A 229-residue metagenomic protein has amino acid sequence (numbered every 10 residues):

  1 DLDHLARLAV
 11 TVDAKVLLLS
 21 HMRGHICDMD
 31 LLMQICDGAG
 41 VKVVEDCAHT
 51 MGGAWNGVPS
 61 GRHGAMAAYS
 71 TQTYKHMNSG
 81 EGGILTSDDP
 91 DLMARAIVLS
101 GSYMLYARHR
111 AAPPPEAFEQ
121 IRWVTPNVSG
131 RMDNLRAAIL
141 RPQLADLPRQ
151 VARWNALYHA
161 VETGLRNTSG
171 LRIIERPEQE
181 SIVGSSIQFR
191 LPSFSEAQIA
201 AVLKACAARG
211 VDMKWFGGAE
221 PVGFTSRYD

Functional and structural regions predicted by a protein language model:
D1-S79, I84-L92: Active-site phosphate-binding strand-loop segment of PLP-dependent enzymes
H4, L31, D91, R149 (+2 more regions): An acidic, carboxylate-rich microenvironment
M22, L144, P192-S193: Conserved donor-binding loops in enzymes that form glycosidic bonds
V41, G170-L171, V211-D212: Short aromatic/hydrophobic-glycine micro-motifs
T50-N56, H63-S186, G223: Active-site region of PLP-dependent enzymes
I174-D229: Conserved PLP-binding catalytic core of the aspartate aminotransferase-like
